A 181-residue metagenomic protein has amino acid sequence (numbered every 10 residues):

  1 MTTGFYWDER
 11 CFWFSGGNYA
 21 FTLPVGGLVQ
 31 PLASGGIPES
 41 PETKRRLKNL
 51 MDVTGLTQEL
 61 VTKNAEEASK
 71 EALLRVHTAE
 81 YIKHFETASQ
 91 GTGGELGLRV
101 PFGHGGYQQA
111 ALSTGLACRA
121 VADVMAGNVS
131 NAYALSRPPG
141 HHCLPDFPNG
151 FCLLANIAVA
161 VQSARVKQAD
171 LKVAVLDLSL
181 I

Functional and structural regions predicted by a protein language model:
M1-I181: HDAC/HDAC-like amidohydrolase catalytic core signature
